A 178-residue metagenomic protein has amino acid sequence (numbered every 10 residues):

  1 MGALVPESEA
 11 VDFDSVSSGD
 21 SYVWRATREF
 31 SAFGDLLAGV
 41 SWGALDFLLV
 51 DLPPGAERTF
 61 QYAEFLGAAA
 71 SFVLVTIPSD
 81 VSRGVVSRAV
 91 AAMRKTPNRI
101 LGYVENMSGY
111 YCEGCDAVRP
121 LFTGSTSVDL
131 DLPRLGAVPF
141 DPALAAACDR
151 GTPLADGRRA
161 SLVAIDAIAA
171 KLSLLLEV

Functional and structural regions predicted by a protein language model:
M1-D46, Y111, P142-D156: P-loop/Walker-type NTP enzyme "switch/lid" segment
V23-G34, A56, D80-S87, L162-A169: Amphipathic alpha-helical transducer elements in NTP-driven molecular machines
G39-W42, D46-A137, P142-A146: Conserved catalytic-core segment of NTP-binding enzymes
A145-V178: NTP-binding/hydrolysis catalytic cores, primarily Walker-type P-loop NTPases
